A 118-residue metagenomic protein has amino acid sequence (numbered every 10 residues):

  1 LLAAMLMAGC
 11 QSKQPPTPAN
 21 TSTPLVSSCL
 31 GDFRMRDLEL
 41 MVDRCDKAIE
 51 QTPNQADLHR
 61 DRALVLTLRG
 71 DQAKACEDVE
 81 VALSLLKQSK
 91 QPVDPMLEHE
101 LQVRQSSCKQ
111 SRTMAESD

Functional and structural regions predicted by a protein language model:
L1-A8: Sec-dependent bacterial lipoprotein signal peptides
G9-D118: Alpha-helical tetratricopeptide repeat
